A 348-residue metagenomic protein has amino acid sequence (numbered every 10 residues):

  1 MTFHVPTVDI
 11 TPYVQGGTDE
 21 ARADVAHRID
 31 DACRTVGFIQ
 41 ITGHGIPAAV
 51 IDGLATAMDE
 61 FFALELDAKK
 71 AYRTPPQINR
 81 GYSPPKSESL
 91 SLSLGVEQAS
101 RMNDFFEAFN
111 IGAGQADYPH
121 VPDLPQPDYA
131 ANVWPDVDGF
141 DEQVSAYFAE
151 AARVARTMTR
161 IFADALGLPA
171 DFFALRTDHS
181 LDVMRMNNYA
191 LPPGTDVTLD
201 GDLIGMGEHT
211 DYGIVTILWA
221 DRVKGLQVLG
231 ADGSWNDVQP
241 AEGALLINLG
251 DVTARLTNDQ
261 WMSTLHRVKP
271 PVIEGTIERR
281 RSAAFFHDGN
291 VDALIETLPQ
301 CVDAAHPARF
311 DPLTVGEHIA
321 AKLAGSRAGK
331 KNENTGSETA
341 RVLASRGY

Functional and structural regions predicted by a protein language model:
M1-Y348: Peripheral, non-catalytic segments flanking oxidoreductase cores
